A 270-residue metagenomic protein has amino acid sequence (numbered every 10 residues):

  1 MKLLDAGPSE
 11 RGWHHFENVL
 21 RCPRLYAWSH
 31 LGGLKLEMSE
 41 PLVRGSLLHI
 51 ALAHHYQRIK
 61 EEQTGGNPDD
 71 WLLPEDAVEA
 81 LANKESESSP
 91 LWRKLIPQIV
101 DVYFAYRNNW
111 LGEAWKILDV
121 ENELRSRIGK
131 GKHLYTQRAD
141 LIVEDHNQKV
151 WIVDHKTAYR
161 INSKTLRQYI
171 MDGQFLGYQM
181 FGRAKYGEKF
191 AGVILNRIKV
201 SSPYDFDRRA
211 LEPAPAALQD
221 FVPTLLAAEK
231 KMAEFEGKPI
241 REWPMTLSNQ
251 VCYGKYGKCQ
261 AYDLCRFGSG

Functional and structural regions predicted by a protein language model:
M1-H15: Short acidic, Pro/Gly- and aromatic-enriched capping/linker segments at domain boundaries
E10, I99-V100, R167-Q168, M180-G270: Metal-dependent nuclease catalytic regions and adjoining charged, substrate-binding loops involved in nucleic-acid end
F16-K60, E121-N122, K258-A261: Nuclease catalytic cores
L20-W28, K149-D154, K230-E234: Active-site-adjacent bridging/hinge elements
G32, K156-Y159, R197, A210: A short beta-strand motif that forms part of the nucleic acid-binding face of small beta-barrel RNA-binding folds
E40, R44, W92-L95, M171-Q174: Hydrophobic (often cysteine-bearing) scaffold residues that line and stabilize catalytic clefts of nucleotide/cofactor
A51-E123, R127-I128: A non-catalytic, helix-rich entry segment at domain boundaries
D119-G182, Y186: Non-catalytic protein-protein interaction segments used by genome-maintenance enzymes to assemble and couple activities
